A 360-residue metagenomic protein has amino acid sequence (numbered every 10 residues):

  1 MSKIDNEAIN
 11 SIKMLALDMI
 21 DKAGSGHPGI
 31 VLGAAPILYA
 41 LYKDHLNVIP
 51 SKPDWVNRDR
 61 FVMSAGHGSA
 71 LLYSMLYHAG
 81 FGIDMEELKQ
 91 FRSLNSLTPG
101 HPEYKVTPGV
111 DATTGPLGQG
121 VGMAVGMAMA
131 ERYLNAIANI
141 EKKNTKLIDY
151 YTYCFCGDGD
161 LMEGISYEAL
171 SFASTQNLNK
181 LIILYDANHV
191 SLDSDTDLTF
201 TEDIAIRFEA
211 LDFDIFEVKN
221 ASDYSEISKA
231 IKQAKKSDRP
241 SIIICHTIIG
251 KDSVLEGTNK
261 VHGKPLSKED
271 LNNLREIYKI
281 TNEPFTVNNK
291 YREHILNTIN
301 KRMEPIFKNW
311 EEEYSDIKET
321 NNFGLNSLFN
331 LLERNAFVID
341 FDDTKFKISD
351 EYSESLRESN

Functional and structural regions predicted by a protein language model:
M1-A34, C156, D160-L161, I182 (+2 more regions): Conserved acidic/glycine
I12-L15, M19-A23, D44-V48, H78-G82 (+6 more regions): Change "in soluble alpha/beta enzymes" to "in soluble alpha/beta proteins
G33-T175: Cofactor-binding active-site loop characterized by glycine-rich and histidine/acidic residues
L72, L178-N179, F213: A generic structural motif
S74, G126, D193-S194, S253-L255: A short acidic (Asp/Glu
M123, E141, A173-F200: A short, conserved beta-to-alpha structural element at the edge of catalytic cores that scaffolds binding
I148, N179, R239: Residue-level signal for beta-strand positions within conserved beta-sheet cores that form or flank
